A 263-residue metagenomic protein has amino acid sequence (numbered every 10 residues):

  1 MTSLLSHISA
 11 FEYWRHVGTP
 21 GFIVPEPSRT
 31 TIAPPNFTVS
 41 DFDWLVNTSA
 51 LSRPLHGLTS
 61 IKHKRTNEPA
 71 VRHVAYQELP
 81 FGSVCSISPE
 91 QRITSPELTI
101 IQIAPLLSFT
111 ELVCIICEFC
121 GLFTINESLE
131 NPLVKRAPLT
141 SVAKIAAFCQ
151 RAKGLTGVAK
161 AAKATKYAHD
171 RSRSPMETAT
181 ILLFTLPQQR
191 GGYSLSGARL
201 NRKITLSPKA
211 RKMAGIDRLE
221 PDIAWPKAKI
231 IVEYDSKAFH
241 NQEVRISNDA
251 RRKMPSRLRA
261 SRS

Functional and structural regions predicted by a protein language model:
M1-G157, Q188: Short gly/ser-rich loop at a beta-strand->alpha-helix junction or flexible surface loop bordering the NTP-binding
K135-S263: Surface segments flanking catalytic/ligand-binding clefts of nucleic-acid enzymes
